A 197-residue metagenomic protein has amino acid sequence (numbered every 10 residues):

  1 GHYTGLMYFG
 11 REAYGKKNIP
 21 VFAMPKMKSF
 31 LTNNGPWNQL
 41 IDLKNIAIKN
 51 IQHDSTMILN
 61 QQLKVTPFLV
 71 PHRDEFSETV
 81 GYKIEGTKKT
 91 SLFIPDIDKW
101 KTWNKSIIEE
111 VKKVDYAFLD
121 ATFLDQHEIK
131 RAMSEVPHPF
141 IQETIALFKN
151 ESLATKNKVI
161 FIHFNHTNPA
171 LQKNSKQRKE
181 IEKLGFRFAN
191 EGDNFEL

Functional and structural regions predicted by a protein language model:
G1-G15: Di-metal (Zn2+ and/or Mg2+/Mn2+) metal-binding site signature of metallo-dependent hydrolases with the MBL/beta-CASP
H2-G5, F30-L31, A170: Phosphate- and divalent-cation-binding pockets in alpha/beta enzyme and binding domains that engage nucleotide-derived
A13-K17, W37-A47: A short alpha->loop->secondary-structure connector
K16-P20, S91, K158: Short active-site oxyanion
I19-K28, F118, I160-I162: Short internal beta-strands
K26-P36: A short, active-site helix/loop in glycosyltransferases that binds the activated sugar's phosphate group
I48-E110, D193-L197: Core dinuclear metal-dependent hydrolase active-site scaffold
K88-T90, I97-D193: Cap/insert and terminal regions of metallo-dependent hydrolase folds
